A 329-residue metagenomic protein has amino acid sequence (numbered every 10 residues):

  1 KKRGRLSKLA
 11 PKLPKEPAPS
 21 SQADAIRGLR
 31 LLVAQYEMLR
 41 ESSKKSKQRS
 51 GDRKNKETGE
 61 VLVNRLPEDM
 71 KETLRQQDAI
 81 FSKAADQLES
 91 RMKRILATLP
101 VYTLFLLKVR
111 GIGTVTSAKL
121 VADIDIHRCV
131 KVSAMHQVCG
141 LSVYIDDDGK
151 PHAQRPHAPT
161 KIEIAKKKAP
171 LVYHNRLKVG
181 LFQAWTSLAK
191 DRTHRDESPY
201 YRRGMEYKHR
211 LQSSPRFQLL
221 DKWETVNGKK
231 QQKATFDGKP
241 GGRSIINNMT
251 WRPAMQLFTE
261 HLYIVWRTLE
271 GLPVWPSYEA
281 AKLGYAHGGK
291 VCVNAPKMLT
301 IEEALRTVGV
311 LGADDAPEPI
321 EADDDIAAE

Functional and structural regions predicted by a protein language model:
K1, A328-E329: N-terminal acidic, proline/glycine-rich, low-complexity intrinsically disordered segments
K1-T98: Long, charge-rich intrinsically disordered scaffolds of nucleic-acid metabolism proteins
R27-Q48, A118-D123, V179-S187, R252-R267: Short, hydrophobic/amphipathic alpha-helical patches that form generic packing surfaces within helical domains
S42-D52, K56, R94, K190-H194 (+1 more regions): Intrinsically disordered or highly flexible coil/loop and linker segments, enriched in small and charged/polar residues
Q87-I126: Coiled-coil termination/hinge junctions
F105-L106, L120-N248, R252, V265: Phosphate-backbone recognition surface of nucleic-acid-processing proteins
I112, G140-Y144, V310: Short aromatic/hydrophobic-glycine micro-motifs
H194-A328: Acidic, carboxylate-rich catalytic segments that either coordinate divalent cations
